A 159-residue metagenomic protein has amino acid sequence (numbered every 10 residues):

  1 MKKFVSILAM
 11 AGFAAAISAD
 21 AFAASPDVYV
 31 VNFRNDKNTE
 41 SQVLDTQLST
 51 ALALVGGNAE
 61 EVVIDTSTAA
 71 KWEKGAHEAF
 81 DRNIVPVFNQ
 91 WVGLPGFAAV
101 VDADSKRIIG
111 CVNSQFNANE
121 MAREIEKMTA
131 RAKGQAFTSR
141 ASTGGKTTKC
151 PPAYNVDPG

Functional and structural regions predicted by a protein language model:
M1-F4: Positively charged n-region of N-terminal signal peptides that target proteins for export
I7-A16: Bacterial N-terminal signal peptides
A19-V28, I84-F88: A short beta-strand-turn-helix
S25-N38: Short active-site neighborhood of thiol/selenol oxidoreductases, capturing the structured segment around
E40-G56: Typically the conserved alpha-helix immediately C-terminal to a functionally engaged Cys/Sec in thioredoxin-like
G56-A79: Thiol-based oxidoreductase modules, predominantly thioredoxin-like and allied folds used for disulfide exchange
K71-P95, A99-V101: Short, internal strand/loop/helix patches that form the active-site neighborhood or redox-interaction surface
V92-G134: Non-catalytic, surface beta->alpha helical segment in thiol-disulfide oxidoreductase systems
